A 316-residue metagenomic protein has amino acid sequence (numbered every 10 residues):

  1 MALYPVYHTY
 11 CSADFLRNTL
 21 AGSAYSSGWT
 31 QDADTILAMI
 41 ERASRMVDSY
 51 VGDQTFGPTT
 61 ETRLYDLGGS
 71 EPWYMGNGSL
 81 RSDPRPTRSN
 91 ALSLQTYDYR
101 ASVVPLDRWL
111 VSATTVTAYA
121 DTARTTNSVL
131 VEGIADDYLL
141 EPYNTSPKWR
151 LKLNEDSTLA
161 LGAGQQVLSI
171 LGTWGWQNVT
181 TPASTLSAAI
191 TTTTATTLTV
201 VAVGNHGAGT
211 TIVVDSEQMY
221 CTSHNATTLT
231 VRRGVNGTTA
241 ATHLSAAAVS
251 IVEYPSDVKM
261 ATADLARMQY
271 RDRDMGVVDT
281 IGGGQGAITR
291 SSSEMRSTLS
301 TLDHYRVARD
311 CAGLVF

Functional and structural regions predicted by a protein language model:
M1-F316: Divalent metal-cofactor coordination and adjacent catalytic microenvironments
